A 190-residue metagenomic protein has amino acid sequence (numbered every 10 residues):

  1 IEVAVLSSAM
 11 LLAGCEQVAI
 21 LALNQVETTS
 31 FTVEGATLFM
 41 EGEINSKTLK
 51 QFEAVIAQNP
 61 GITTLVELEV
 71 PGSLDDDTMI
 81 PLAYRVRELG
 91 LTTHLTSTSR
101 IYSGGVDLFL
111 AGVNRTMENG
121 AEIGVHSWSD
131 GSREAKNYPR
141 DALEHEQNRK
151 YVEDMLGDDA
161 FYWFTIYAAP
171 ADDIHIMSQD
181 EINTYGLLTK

Functional and structural regions predicted by a protein language model:
I1-A4: Bacterial N-terminal signal peptides that target proteins for export
L12-G14: C-terminal motif of bacterial Sec signal peptides marking the signal peptidase cleavage site
E16-A19: Bacterial signal peptide processing site
L21, E41-T63: A short, well-ordered alpha-helical element
L49-I56, M79-A83, R87, V106 (+5 more regions): Extracytoplasmic/secreted envelope proteins and their assembly/folding machinery, especially bacterial periplasmic
G61-T78, T92-R100: Short, glycine-/small-residue-enriched flexible loop/hinge segments at domain edges that mediate gating
T64, S132-K190: Charged, glycine-interspersed solvent-exposed loop segments at helix/strand-loop junctions that cap or gate access
R87-S129: Glycine-rich beta-to-alpha active-site loop
